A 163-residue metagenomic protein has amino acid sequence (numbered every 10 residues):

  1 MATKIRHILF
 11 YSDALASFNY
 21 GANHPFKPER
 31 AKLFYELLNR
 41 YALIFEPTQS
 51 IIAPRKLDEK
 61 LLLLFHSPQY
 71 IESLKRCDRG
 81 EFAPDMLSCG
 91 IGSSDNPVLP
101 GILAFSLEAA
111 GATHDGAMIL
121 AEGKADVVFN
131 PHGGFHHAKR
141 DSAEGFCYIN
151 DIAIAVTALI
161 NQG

Functional and structural regions predicted by a protein language model:
M1-G163: HDAC/HDAC-like amidohydrolase catalytic core signature
